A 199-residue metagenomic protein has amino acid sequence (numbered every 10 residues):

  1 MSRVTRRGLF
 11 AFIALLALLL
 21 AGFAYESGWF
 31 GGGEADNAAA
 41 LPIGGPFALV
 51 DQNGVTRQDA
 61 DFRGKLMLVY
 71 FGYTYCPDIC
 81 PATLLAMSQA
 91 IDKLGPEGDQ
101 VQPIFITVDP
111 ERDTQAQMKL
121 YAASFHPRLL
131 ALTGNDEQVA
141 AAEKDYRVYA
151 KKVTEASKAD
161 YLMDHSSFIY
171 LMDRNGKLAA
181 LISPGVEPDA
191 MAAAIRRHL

Functional and structural regions predicted by a protein language model:
M1-P46, V50: N-terminal targeting signals for export/organelle localization
P42-G44, L66, D164-S166: Short, small/polar residue-rich loop motifs at catalytic or cofactor-binding pockets
F47-M67, I91-L94: A short beta-strand-turn-helix
A60-T83, M87: Short active-site neighborhood of thiol/selenol oxidoreductases, capturing the structured segment around
L68-V69, P103, I169: Hydrophobic beta-strand anchors of alpha/beta hydrolase catalytic cores
A82-A142: Structural microenvironment flanking redox-active thiols in thiol-disulfide oxidoreductases
Q138-A194: Thiol/disulfide oxidoreductase modules built on the thioredoxin-like
H198-L199: Short, hydrophobic alpha-helical segments
